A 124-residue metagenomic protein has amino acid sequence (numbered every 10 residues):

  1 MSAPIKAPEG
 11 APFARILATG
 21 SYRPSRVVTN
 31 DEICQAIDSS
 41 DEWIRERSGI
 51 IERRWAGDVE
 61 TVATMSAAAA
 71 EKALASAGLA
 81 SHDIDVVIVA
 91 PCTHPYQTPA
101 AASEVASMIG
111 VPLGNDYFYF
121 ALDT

Functional and structural regions predicted by a protein language model:
S2-D85: Conserved active-site "lid/cap" helical segment
W43-T64, C92-T124: Conserved catalytic cysteine-centered active-site region of acyl-thioester-dependent Claisen-condensing enzymes
D85-C92: Short glycine-rich or small-residue beta-strand-to-loop segments that form or flank ligand, phosphate, metal/Fe-S
